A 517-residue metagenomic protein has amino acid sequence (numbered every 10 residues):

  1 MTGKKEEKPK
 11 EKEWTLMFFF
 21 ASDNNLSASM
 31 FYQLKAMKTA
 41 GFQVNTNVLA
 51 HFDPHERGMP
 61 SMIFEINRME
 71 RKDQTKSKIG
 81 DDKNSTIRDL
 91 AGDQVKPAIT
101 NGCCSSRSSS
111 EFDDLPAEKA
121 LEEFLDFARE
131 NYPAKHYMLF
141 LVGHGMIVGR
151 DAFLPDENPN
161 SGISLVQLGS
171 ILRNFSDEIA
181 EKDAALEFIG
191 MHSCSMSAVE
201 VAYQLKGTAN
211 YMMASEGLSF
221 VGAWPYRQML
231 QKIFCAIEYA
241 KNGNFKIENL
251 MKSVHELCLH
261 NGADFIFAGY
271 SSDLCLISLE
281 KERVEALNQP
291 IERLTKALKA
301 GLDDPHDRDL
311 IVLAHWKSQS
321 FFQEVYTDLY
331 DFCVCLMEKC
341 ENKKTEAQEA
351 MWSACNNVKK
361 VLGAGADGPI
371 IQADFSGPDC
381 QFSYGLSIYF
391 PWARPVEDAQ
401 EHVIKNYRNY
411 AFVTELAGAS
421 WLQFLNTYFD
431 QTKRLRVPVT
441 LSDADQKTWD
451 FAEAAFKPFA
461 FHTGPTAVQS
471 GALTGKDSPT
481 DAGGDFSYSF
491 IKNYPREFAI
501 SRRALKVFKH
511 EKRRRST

Functional and structural regions predicted by a protein language model:
T2-E11, D126, E130, I147-V148 (+1 more regions): Terminal, contiguous helix-loop blocks that mediate binding/assembly
T2-K135: N-terminal extension/subdomain marker
D23, F52-R57, H144-G145, S193-S195 (+1 more regions): Short beta-alpha junction loops
H51, F140-G143, Y389: Short beta-strand segments
K135-R150: Short acidic, glycine-rich surface-loop motifs adjacent to enzyme active sites
